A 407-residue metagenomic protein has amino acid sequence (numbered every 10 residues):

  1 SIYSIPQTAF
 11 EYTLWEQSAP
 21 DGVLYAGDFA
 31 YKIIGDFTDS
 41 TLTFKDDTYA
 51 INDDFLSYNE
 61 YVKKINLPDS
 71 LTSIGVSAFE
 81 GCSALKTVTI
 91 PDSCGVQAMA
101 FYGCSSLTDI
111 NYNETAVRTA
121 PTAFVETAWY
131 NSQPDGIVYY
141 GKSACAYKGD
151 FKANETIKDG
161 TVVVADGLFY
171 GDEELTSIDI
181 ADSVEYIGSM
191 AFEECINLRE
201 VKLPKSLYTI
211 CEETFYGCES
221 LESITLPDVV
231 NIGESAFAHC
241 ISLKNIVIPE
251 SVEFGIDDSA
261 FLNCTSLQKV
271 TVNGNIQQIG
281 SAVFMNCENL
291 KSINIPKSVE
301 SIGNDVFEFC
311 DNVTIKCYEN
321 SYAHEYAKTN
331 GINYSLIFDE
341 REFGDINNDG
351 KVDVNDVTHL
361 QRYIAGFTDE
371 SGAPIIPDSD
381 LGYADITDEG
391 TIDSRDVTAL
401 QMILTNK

Functional and structural regions predicted by a protein language model:
S1-S4, T13-G27, I34-A50, N59-S73 (+12 more regions): Structural signature of tandem-repeat unit edges
Q7, D21, D28, D53 (+6 more regions): Intrinsic low-complexity tandem-repeat regions in disordered proteins
Q7-A9, D54-F55, G75-A78, A98-Y102 (+10 more regions): Consensus positions within tandem repeat domains that build extended binding/scaffold surfaces
A30, Y140, A144-C145, M402-T405: Short, solvent-exposed interaction modules
I34, A146, Y326-K328, P374-P377: Short, conserved catalytic or adaptor-binding loops enriched in Gly and charged residues
V76, S93, S189, V357 (+1 more regions): ATP/adenylate-binding site constellation spanning eukaryotic-like Ser/Thr protein kinases, ABC-transporter
S321-G331: Short, aromatic/basic amphipathic alpha-helical patches
F338-K407: Cellulosome-associated attachment modules in secreted, modular CAZymes
